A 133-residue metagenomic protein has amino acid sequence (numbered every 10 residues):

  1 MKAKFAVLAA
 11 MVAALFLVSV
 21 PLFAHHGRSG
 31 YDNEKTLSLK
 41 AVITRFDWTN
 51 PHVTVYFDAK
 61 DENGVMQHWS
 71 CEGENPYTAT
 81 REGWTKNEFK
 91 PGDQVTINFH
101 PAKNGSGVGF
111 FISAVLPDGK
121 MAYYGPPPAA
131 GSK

Functional and structural regions predicted by a protein language model:
M1-A10: Bacterial N-terminal signal peptides that target proteins for export
A9-V20: Bacterial N-terminal signal peptides
F23-L37: Short boundary/loop segments of OB/S1/cold-shock single-stranded nucleic-acid-binding domains
K35-P51: Structural detector for short beta-strands of small beta-barrel domains
T49-A59: Short aromatic-glycine-enriched beta-strand elements
G73-R81: Short, structured beta-strand/loop micro-motifs enriched in basic residues and often containing a Trp
R81-T96: Short nucleic-acid-contacting surface segments enriched for D/E, G, S/T with interspersed K/R
A102-P126: OB-fold/S1-family single-stranded nucleic acid-binding modules
